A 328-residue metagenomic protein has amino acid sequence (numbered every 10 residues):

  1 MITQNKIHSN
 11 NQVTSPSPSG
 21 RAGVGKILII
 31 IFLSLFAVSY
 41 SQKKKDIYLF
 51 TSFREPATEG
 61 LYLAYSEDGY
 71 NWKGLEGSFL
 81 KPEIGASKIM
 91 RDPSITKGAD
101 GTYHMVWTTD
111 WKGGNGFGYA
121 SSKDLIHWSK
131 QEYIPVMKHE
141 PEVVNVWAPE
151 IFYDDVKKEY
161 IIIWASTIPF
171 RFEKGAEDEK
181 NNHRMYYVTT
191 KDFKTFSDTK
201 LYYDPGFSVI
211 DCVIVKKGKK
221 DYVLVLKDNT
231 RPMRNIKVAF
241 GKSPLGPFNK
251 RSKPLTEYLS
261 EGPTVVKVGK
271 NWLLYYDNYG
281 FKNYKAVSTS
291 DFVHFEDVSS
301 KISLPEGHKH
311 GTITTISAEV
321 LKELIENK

Functional and structural regions predicted by a protein language model:
S19-A22: Glycine-biased, low-complexity coil/linker segments
G25-I30: Sec-dependent signal peptide recognition, specifically the positively charged N-region followed immediately by
F32-Y40: Hydrophobic h-region of N-terminal signal peptides that target proteins for export in Gram-negative bacteria
Y40-K328: Carbohydrate-active catalytic/glycan-binding domains of CAZyme proteins, especially the secreted or lumenal ectodomains
